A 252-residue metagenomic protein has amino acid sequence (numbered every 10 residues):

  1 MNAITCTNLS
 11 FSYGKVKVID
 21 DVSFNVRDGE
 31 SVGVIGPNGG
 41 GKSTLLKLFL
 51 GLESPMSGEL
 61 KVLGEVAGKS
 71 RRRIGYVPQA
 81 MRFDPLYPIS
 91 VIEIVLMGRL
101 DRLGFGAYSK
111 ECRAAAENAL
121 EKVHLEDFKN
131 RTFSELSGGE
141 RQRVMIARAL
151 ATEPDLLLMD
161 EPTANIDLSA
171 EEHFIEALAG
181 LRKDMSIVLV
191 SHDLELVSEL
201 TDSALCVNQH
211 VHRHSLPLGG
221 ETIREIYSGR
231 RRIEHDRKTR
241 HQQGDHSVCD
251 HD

Functional and structural regions predicted by a protein language model:
I35-P37: The feature captures the beta-strand-to-loop junction immediately N-terminal to the Walker
L50: Helix-to-loop junction immediately C-terminal to a conserved catalytic motif
G58-R72: Conserved ABC transporter NBD signature motif
L96, K110-F128: Conserved ABC ATPase "signature" region
T132-L136, E140: Conserved ABC ATPase signature
L157-E161: Catalytic Walker B motif of ABC-type/P-loop ATPase nucleotide-binding domains
V207-H235: Conserved beta-strand-loop-alpha-helix hinge in the C-terminal portion of ABC ATPase nucleotide-binding domains
